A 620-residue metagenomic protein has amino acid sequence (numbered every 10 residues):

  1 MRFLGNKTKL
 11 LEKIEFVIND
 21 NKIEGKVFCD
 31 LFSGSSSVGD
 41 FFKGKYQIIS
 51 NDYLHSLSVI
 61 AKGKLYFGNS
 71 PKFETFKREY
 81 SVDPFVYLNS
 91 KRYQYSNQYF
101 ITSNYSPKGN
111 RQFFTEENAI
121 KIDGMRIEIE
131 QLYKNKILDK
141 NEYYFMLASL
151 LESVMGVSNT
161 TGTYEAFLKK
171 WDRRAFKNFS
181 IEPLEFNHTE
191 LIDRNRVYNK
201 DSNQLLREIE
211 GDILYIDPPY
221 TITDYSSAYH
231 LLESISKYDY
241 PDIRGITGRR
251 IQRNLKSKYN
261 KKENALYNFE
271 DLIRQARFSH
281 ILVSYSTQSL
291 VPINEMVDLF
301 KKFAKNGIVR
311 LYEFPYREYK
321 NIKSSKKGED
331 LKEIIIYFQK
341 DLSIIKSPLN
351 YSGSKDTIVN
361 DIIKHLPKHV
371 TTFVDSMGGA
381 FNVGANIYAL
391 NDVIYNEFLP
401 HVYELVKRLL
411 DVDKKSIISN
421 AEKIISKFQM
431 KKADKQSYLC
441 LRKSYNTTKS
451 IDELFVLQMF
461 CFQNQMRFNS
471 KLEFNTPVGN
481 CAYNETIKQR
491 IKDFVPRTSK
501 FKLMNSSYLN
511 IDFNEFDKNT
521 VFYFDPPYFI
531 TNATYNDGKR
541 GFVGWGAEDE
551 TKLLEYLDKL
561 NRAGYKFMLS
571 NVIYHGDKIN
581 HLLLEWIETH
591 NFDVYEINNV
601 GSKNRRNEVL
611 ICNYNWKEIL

Functional and structural regions predicted by a protein language model:
M1-V27, S37-K45, I60, D341-D375 (+1 more regions): S-adenosyl-L-methionine
L10, F16, N97-Y99, S103-Y229 (+5 more regions): SAM-dependent nucleic-acid methyltransferase catalytic core
K26-S90, N97-Y99, S106-N110, R126-Y133 (+5 more regions): SAM cofactor-binding core of SAM-dependent methyltransferases, primarily the Rossmann-like beta-alpha-beta module
F28-F41, S50-H55, R207-A228, S284 (+9 more regions): Conserved proline-anchored active-site loop of SAM-dependent methyltransferases that bridges a beta-strand
T221-R277, F529-G564: SAM-dependent methyltransferase catalytic-core segment centered on the flexible catalytic loop and adjoining short
K258-K305, E313-F314, E550-I597: Conserved Class I SAM-dependent methyltransferase catalytic core
I293-F300, A304-D341, I587-L620: Class I S-adenosyl-L-methionine
